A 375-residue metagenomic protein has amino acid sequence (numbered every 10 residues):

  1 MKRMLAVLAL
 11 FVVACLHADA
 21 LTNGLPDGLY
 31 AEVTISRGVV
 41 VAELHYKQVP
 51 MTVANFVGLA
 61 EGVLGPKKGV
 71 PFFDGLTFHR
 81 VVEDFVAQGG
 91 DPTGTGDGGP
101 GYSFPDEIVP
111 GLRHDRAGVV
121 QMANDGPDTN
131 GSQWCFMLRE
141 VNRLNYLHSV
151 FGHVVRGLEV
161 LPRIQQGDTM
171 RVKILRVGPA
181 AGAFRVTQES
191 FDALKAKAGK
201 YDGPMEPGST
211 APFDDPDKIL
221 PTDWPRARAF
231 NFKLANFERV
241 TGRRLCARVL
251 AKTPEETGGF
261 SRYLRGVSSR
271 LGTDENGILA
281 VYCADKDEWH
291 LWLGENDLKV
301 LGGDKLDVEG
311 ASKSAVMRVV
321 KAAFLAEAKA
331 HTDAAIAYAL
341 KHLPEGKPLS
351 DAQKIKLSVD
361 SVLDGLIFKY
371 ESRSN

Functional and structural regions predicted by a protein language model:
M4-V13: Sec-dependent N-terminal signal peptides
C15-P207, N231-F232, N375: Cyclophilin-like peptidyl-prolyl cis-trans isomerases
I35, Y282-A284: Generic beta-strand structural signal
Q133-C135, L279, H290: Residues embedded in well-ordered beta-strands
R176-G277, A284-N375: A structural boundary signal for the start of the first folded domain, especially the loop/turn and N-capping region
